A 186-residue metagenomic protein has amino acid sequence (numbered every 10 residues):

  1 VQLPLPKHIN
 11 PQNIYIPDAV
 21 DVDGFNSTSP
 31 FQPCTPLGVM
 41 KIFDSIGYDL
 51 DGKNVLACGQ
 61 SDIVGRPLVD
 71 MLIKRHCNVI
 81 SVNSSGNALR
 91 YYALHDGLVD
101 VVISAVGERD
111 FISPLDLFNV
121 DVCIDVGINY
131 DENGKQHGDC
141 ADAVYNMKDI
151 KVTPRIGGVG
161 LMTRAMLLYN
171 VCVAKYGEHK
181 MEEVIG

Functional and structural regions predicted by a protein language model:
V1, G24-S27, Q32, L50 (+2 more regions): General beta-strand structural signal in soluble alpha/beta enzymes
V1, I16-D21, D44-Y48, I73 (+4 more regions): Generic secondary-structure signature for well-ordered alpha-helical cores
V1-S45: Glycine/serine-rich phosphate-binding loop and adjoining beta1-alpha1 elements at the start of nucleotide-handling
H8-G24, I124-M181: Rossmann-fold NAD(P)-binding glycine/threonine-rich loop
P30, V55, R164-L167: Short capping/connector residues at structural and topological boundaries
P33-V126, D131, K135-Q136, C140-Y145: Glycine-rich phosphate/diphosphate-binding loop of Rossmann-like nucleotide-binding domains
G52-G59, E178-G186: Short alpha-helical "patches" and their helix-cap loops
G86, M166, E182-G186: Conserved catalytic alpha/beta core of Sir2/sirtuin-type deacylases, generalized to analogous enzyme cores that bind
